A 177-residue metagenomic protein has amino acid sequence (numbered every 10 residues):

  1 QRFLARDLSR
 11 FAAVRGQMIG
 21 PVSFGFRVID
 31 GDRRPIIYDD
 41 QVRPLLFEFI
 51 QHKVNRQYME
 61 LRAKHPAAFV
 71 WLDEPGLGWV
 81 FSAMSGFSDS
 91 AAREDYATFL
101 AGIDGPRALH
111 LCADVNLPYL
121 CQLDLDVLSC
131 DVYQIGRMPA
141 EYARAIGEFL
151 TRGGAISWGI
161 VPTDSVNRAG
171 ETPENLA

Functional and structural regions predicted by a protein language model:
Q1-D39, C121-Q122, G154, E171-L176: Alpha/beta catalytic barrel-like cores
R2-A12, I50-P66, A143-F149, A177: Short amphipathic alpha-helices and their capping/turn segments at secondary-structure boundaries
A5, D89-G105, L150-G153: Alpha-helix-loop-beta-strand connector modules within alpha/beta enzyme cores
A12-M18, A68-D73, R107-L111, L128-C130 (+1 more regions): Hydrophobic faces of well-ordered beta-strands that scaffold small-molecule active sites in alpha/beta enzyme cores
R15-R33, A63-D89: Active-site-proximal loop/short-helix segments that contain or immediately flank catalytic acid/base residue(s)
I19-P21, P75-L77, C112-N116, Y133-I135 (+1 more regions): Active-site beta-loop-alpha junctions enriched in small/polar residues
L45-L46, S88, D104-P118, D126-P139: Catalytic beta/alpha-barrel core
D126-A177: Catalytic-face loop-and-helix region of soluble metabolic enzyme cores
